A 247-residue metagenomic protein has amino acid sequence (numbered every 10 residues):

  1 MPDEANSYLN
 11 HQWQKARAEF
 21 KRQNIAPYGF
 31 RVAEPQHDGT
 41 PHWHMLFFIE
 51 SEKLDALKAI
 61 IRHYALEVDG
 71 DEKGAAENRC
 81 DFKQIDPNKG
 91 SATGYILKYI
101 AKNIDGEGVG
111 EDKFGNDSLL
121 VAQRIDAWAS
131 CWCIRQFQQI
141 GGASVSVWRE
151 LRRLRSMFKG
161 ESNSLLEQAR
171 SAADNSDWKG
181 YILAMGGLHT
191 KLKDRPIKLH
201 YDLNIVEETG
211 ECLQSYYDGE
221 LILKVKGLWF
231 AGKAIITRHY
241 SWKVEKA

Functional and structural regions predicted by a protein language model:
M1-G39, S51-A247: Right-hand nucleic-acid polymerase module
L46-F48: Short hydrophobic/aromatic beta-strand micro-patches that form the beta-sheet surface supporting nucleotide- or nucleic
